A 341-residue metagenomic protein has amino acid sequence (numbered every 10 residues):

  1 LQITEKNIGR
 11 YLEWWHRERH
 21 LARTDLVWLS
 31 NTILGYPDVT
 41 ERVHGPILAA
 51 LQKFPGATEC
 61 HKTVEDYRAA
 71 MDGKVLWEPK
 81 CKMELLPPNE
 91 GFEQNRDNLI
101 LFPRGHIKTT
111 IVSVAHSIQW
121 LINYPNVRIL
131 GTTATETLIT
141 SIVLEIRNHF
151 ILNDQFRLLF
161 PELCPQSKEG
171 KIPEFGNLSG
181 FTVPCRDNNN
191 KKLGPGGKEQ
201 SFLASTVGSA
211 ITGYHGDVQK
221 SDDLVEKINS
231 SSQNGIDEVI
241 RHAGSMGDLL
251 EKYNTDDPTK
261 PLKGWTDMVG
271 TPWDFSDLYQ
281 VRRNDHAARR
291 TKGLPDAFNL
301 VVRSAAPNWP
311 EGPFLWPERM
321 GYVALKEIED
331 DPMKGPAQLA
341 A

Functional and structural regions predicted by a protein language model:
L1-R96: N-terminal accessory segments
F92-A115: Walker A/P-loop
D97-L99, R128-L130, S201, V218 (+1 more regions): Residue-level preference for the first positions of well-ordered beta-strands
T110-S113, T140-L144, S276-R283: A short acidic (Asp/Glu
V112-Y124: Walker A/P-loop NTP-binding motif
T132-G208: Conserved nucleotide-state-sensing and coupling region of NTP-binding domains
N177-S245: Conserved RecA-like ASCE ATPase "motif II neighborhood" in helicase/translocase motors
K227-A341: Non-catalytic, compositionally simple segments
